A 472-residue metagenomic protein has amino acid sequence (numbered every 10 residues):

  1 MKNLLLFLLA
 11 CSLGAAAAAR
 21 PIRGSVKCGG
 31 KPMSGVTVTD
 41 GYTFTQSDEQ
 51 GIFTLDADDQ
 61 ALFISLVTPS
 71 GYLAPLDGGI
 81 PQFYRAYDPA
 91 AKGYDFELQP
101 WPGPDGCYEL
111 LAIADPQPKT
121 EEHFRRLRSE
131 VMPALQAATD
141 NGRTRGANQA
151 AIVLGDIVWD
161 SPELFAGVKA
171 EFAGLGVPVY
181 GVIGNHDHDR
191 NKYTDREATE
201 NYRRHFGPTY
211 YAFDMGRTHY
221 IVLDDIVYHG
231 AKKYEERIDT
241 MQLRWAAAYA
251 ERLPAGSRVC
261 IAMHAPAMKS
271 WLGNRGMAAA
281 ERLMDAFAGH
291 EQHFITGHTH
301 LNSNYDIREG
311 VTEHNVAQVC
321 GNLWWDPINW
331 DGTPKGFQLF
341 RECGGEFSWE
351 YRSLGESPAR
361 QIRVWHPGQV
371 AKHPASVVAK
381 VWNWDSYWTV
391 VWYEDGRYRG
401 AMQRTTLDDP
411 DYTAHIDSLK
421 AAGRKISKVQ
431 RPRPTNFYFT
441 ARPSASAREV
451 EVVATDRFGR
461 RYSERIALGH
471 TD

Functional and structural regions predicted by a protein language model:
R20-R23, K27-Y42, D59: Short, ordered, surface-exposed loop/turn motifs in non-cytosolic proteins
P21, C28-G29, T68-A166, S446-E449 (+1 more regions): N-terminal active-site segment of His-dependent metallophosphoesterases
V36-D40, F63-I64, V390-W392: Hydrophobic beta-strand segments
Y42-D56, R404: Short, acidic Ser/Thr/Gly-rich low-complexity loop/linker segments typical of extracellular and cell-surface proteins
S70-L76, F83-A86, P162-A255, N274-I295 (+2 more regions): Extended active-site neighborhood of metal-dependent phosphoesterases/phosphodiesterases
V177, D409-T440: Aromatic sugar-binding surface patches on proteins that engage polysaccharides or sugar-phosphate polymers
A250-W271: Short acidic, glycine-rich surface-loop motifs adjacent to enzyme active sites
V311-D395, N436-S444, E449-R465: Binuclear metal-dependent phosphoesterase catalytic core
